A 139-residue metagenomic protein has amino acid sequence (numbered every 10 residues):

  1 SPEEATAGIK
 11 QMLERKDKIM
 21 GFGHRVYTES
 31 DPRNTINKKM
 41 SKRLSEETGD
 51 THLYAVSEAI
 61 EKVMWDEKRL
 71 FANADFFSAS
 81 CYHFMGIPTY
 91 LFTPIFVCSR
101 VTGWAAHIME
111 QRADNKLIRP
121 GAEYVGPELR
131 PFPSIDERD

Functional and structural regions predicted by a protein language model:
S1-D139: Non-transmembrane, aqueous-exposed alpha-helical and coiled segments at domain scale
